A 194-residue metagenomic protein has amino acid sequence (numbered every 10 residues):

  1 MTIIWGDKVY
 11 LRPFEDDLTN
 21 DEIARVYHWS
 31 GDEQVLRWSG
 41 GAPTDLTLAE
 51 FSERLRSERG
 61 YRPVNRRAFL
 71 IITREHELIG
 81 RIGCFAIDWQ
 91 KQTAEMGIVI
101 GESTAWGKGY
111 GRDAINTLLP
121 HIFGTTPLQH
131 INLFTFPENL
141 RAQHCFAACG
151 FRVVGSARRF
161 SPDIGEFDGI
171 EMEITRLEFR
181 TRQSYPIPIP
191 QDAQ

Functional and structural regions predicted by a protein language model:
M1-S103, E166-Q194: GNAT-family acyltransferases
H76, G109, N139: Conserved G/P- and acidic residue-centered "switch" motifs that form tight phosphate/ATP-binding loops in soluble
G101, G107-H121, Q143-A148: Conserved acetyl-CoA-binding loop-helix of GNAT-fold acetyltransferases
T104-A105, S161: PDZ/PDZ-like domain micro-motif
I115, N139-A142, R159-D163: Short glycine/proline-centered loop/turn elements that form peptide/ligand docking sites
G124-F134: Conserved GNAT acetyl-CoA-binding A-motif
T126, A148-C149: Structural motif
N132-T135, R152-G169: Conserved catalytic-core motifs of GNAT/GCN5-like acyltransferases
